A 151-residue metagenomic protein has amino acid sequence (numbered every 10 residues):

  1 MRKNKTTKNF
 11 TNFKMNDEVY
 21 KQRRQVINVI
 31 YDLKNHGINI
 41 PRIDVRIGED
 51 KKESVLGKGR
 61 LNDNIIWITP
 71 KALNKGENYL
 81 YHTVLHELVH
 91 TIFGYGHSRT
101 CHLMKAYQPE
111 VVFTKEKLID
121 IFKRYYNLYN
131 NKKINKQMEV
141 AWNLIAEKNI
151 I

Functional and structural regions predicted by a protein language model:
R2-K58: Extended low-complexity intrinsically disordered regions
F10-F13, N64-P70: Short, aliphatic-rich beta-strand segments
K21-Y31, I38-P41, S54, N62 (+2 more regions): Metalloprotease/metallohydrolase-associated module, dominated by Zn2+-dependent proteases
V45, N78-L80, E116: Generic alpha-helix signal with a bias toward terminal, lower-confidence helices and secondary-structure junctions
D50-E53, A72-K75, H90, S98 (+1 more regions): Solvent-exposed loop/turn segments at secondary-structure junctions within structured extracellular/periplasmic domains
W67-V84: Short pre-active-site segment immediately N-terminal to the catalytic Zn-binding motif
H82-Y95: Active-site recognition of the HExxH zinc-binding catalytic motif
